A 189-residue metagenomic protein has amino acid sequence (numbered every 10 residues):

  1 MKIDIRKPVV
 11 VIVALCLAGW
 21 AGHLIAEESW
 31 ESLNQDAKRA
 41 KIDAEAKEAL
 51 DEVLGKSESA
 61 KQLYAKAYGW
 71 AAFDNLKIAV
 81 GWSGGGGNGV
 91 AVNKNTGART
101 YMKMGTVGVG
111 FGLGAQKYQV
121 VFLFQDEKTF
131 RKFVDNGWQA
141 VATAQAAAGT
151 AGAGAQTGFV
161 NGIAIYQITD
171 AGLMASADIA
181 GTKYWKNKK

Functional and structural regions predicted by a protein language model:
K2-V11: Bacterial N-terminal signal peptides that target proteins for export
V10-V13, Y64: Residue-level detector of transmembrane insertion/anchoring sites
A18: NTP-dependent nucleotidyl-transfer catalytic core
E27-K189: Small-residue-enriched, tightly packed secondary-structure blocks
